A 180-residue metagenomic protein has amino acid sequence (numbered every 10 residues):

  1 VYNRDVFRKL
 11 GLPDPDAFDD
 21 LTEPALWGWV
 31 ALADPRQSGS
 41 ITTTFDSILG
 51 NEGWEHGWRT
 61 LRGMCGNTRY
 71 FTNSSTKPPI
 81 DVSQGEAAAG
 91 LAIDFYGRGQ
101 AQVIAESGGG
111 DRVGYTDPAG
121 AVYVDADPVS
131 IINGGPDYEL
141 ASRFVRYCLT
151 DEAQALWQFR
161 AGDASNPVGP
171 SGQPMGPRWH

Functional and structural regions predicted by a protein language model:
V1-S74, S83: Extracytoplasmic ligand-binding site segments that recognize negatively charged/polar headgroups
Y2-V6, V124-E139, L156-W157: A bilobed periplasmic-binding-protein/Venus flytrap-type ligand-binding module shared by bacterial periplasmic
A33, Y147-M175: Periplasmic-binding protein-like
T60, P136-C148, L156: Short amphipathic alpha-helical coupling segments at ligand-binding clamshell hinges and other catalytic/signaling
D81-S83, I131: Hydrophobic residues within well-ordered alpha-helices
S83, A88-G110: A ligand-binding cleft/hinge motif common to bilobed small-molecule-binding domains
S107-Y123: Short beta-strand->loop
